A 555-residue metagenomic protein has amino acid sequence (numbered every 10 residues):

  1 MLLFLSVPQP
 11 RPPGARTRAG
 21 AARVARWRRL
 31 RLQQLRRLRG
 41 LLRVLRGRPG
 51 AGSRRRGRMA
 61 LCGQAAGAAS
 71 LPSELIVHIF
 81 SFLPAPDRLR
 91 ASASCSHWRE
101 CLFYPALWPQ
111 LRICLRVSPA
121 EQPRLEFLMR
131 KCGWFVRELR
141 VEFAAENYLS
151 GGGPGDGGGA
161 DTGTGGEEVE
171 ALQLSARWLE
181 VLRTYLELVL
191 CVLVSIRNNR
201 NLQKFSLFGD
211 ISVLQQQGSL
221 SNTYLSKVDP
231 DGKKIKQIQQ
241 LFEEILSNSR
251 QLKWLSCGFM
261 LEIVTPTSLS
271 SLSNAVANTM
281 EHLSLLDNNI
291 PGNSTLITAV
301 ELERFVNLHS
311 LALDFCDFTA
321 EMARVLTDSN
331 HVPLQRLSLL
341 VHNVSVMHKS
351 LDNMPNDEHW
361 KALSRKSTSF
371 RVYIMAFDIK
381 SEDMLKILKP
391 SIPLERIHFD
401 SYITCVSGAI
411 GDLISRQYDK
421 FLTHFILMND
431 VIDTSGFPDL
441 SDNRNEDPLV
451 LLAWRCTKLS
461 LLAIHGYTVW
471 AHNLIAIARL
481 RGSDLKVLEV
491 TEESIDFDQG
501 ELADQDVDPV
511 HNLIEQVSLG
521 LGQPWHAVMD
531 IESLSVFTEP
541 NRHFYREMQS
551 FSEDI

Functional and structural regions predicted by a protein language model:
L2-F4, G20, G40-I555: The conserved beta-strand core of Leucine-Rich Repeat
F4-S6, P10, A15-A19: Intrinsically disordered, low-complexity terminal segments enriched in Ser/Thr
Q9, Q33-Q34: Low-complexity, intrinsically disordered or signal/transmembrane-proximal segments
G14, L38-R39: Composition-driven detection of intrinsically disordered, low-complexity segments
